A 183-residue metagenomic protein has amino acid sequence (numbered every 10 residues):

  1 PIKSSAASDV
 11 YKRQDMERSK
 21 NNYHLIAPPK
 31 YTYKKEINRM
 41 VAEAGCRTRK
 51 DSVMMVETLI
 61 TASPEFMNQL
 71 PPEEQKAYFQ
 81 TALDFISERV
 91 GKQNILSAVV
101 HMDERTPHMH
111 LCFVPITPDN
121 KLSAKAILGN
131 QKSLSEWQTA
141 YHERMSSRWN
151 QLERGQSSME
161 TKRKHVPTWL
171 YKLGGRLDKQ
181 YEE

Functional and structural regions predicted by a protein language model:
P1-A7, Y11: Single conserved hydrophobic/aromatic residue that forms the stacking wall/gate of nucleotide- or nucleobase-binding
R13-T58: SsDNA-processing nucleotidyl-transfer enzymes
Q14-M16, R49-S52, T117-E183: Flexible helix-coil linker/hinge segments at domain or subdomain boundaries
Y23-I26, R49-W137, Y141-R144: Histidine-centered divalent-metal-coordination microenvironment in nucleic-acid enzymes
